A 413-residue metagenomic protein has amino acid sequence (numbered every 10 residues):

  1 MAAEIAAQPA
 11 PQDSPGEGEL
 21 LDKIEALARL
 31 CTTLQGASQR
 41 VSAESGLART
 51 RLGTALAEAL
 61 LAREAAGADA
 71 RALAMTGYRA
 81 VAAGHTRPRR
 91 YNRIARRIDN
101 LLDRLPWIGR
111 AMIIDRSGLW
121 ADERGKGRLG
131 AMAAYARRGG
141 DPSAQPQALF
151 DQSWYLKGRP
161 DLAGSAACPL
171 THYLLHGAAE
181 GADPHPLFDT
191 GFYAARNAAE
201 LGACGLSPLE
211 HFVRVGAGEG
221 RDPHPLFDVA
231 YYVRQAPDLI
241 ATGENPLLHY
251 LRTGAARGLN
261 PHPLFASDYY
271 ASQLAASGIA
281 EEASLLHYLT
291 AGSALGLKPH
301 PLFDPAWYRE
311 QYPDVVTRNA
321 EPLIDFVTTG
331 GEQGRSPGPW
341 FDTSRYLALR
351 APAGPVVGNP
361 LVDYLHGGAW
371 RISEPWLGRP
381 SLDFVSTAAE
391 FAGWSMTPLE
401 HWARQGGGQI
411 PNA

Functional and structural regions predicted by a protein language model:
A2-I5, G16-A413: Charge-rich, low-complexity intrinsically disordered regions
